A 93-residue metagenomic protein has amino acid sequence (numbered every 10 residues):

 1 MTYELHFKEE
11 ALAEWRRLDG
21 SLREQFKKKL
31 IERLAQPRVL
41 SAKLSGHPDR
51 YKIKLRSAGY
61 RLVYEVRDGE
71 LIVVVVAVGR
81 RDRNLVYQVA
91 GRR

Functional and structural regions predicted by a protein language model:
M1-H6, E10-A13, R17, E24 (+3 more regions): Enriched for short, Lys/Arg-rich terminal
L18-L22, K43-G46: Short, mixed-charge, low-aromatic patches
S21-A35: Compact soluble domain cores
I31-R56: A short, surface-exposed loop/turn module that caps and links secondary-structure elements
